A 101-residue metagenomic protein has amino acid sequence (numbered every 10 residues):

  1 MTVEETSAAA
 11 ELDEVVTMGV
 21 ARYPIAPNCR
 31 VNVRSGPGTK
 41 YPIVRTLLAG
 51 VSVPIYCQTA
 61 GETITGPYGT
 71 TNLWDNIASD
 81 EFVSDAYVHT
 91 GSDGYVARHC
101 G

Functional and structural regions predicted by a protein language model:
T2-P37, T46-A49, Q58-T59, G94-G101: SH3-family beta-barrel domains
R45-S92: SH3/SH3-like beta-barrel superfamily modules
